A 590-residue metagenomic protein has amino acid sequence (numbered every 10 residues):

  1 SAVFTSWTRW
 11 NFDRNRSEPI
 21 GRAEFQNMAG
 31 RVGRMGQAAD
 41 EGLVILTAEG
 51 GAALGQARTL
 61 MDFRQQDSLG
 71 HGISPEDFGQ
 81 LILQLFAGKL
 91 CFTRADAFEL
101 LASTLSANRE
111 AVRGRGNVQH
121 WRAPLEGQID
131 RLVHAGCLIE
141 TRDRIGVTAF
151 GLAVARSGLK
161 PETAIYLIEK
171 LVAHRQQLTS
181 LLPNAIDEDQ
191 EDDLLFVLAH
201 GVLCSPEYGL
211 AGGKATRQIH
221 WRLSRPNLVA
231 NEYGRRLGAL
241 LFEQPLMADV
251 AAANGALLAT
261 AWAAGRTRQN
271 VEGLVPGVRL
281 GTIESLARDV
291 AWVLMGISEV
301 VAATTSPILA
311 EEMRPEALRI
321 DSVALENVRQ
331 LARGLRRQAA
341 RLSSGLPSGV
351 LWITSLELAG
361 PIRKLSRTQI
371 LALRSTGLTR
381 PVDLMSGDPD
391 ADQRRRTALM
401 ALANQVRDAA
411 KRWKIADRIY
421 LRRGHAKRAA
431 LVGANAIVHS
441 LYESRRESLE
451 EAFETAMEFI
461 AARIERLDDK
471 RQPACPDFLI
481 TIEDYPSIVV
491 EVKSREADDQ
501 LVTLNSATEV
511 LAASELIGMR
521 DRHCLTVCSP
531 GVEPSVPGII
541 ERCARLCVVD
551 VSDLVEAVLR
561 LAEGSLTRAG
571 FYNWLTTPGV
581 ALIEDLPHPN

Functional and structural regions predicted by a protein language model:
S1-S6, R16, G30, V147-V154 (+1 more regions): Beta-edge loop/turn motif
V3-L60: Conserved segment of the helicase C-terminal RecA-like domain
A39-E126, L356-P361, T576-A581, L586-P587: C-terminal or mid-to-C-terminal helical accessory/interaction module adjacent to the motor/catalytic core
E126-A135, I139-R367: C-terminal helical accessory/scaffold domains
W352-A409: Helix-hairpin-helix
A391, T397-E447: Interdomain/boundary linker segments immediately adjacent to catalytic/signaling cores
S440-R446, A452-F459, R463-A581: Catalytic core segments in nucleotide and nucleic-acid processing enzymes
